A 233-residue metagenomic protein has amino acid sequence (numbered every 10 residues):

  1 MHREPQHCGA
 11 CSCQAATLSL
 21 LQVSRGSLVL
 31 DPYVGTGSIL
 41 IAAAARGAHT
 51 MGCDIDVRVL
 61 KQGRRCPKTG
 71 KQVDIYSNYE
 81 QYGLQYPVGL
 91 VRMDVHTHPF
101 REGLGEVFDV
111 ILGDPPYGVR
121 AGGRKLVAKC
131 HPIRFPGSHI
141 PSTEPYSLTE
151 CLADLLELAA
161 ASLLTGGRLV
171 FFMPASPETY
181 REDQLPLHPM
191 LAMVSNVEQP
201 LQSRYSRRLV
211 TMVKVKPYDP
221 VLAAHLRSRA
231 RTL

Functional and structural regions predicted by a protein language model:
M1-L233: Class I S-adenosyl-L-methionine-dependent methyltransferase catalytic core
